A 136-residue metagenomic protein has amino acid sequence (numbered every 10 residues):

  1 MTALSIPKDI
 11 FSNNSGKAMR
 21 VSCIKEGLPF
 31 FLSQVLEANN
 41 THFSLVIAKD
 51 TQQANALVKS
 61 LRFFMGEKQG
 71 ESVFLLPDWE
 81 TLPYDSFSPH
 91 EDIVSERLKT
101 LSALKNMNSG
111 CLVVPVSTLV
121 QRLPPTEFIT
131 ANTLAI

Functional and structural regions predicted by a protein language model:
M1-I136: ASCE RecA-like P-loop NTPase motor cores that couple ATP hydrolysis to mechanical translocation on nucleic acids
